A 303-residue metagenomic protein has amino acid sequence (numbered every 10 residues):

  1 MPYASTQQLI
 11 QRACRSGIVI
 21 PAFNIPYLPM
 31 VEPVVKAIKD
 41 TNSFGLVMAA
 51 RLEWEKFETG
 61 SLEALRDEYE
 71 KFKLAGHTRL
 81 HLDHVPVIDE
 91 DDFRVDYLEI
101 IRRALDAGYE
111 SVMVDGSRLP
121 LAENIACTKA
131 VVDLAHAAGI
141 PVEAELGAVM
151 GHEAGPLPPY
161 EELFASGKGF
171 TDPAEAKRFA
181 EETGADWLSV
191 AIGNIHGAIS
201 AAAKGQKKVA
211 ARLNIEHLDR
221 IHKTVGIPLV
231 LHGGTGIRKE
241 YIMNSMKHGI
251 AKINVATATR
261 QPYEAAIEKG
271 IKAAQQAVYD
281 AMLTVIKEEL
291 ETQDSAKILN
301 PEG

Functional and structural regions predicted by a protein language model:
M1-P2, G17-A22: Boundary/entry segment of secreted carbohydrate-active catalytic domains
T6-R15, L28-E53, T59-H77, V87-I88 (+5 more regions): Alpha/beta enzyme core
P21-P29: N-terminal pre-domain/capping segments
I25, H81-I88, P228-K239: Glycine-rich beta-to-alpha transition loops that act as phosphate-gripper elements at the mouths of alpha/beta enzyme
H81, E143-E145, V230, E289: Generic enzyme active-site microenvironment
A266-G303: Extended, intrinsically disordered, low-complexity segments
